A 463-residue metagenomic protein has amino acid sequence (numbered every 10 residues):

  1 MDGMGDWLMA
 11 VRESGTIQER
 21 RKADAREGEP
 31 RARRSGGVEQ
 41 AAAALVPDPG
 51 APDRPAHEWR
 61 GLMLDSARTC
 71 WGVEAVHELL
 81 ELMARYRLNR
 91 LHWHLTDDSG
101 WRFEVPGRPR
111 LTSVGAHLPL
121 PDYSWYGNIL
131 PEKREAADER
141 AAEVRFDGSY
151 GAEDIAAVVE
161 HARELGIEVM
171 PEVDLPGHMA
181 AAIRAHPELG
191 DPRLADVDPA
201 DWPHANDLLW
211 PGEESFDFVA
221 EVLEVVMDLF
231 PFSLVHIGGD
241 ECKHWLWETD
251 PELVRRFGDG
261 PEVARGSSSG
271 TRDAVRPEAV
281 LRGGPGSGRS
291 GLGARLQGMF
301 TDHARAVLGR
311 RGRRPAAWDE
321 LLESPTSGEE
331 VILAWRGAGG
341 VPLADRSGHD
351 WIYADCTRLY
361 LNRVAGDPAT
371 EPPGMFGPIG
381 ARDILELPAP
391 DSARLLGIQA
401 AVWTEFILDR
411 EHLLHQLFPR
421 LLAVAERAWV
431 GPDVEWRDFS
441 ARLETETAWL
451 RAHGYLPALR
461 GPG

Functional and structural regions predicted by a protein language model:
M1-N206, P211-F216, V225-M227, P231-L234 (+1 more regions): Feature activates predominantly on carbohydrate-active enzymes
G61, N89-H92, G166-M170, S233-H236 (+4 more regions): Beta-sheet entry/capping signal
A67, T96-G100, D174-H178, D240-H244 (+4 more regions): Active-site beta-loop-alpha junctions enriched in small/polar residues
G72, D147, G151, L208-P211 (+8 more regions): Residue-level preference for long, well-ordered alpha-helices that form the structural scaffold of enzyme catalytic
A75-E78, Y150-A157, E214-V222, R295-H303 (+3 more regions): Generic recognition of stable, solvent-exposed alpha-helical segments in well-folded globular domains
A182-E188, D196-A200, A205-G266, G270-G328 (+2 more regions): Active-site neighborhood of glycoside hydrolase catalytic domains
P315-E330, A334-G463: Flexible, acidic glycine-rich loops studded with aromatic residues
